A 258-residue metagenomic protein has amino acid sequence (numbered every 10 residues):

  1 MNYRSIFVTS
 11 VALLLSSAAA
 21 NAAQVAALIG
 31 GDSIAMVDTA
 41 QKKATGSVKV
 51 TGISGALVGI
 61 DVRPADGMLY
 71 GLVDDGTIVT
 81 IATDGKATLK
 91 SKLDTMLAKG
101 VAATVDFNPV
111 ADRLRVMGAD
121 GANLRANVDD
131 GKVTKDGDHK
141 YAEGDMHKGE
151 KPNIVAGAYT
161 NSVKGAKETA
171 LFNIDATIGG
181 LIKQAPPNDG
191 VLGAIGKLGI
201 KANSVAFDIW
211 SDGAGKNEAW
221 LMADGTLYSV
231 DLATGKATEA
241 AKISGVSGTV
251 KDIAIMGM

Functional and structural regions predicted by a protein language model:
M1-A22: Gram-negative bacterial Sec-dependent N-terminal signal peptides
Q24-L28, M68-G71, R113-V116, A166 (+2 more regions): Conserved beta-propeller blade signature
G31-A35, G67, D75-V79, D120-N123 (+2 more regions): Loop/turn residues immediately N-terminal
T39-K42, A82-K86, N127-G131, A185-N188 (+1 more regions): Short loop/turn segments that connect beta-strands within beta-propeller blades
A40-T77: N-terminal, post-signal-peptide region of Sec/Tat-exported proteins
K43-G52, A87-M96, K135-H147, G190-G199 (+1 more regions): A short beta-strand motif characteristic of beta-propeller blades
V58-G67, M96-D112, K148-K167, A202-G215 (+1 more regions): Structural signature of eukaryotic scaffold interfaces centered on beta-propeller domains
A237-M258: Blade-level signature of beta-propeller repeat domains, shared across WD40, Kelch, NHL, RCC1 and BNR/Asp-box propellers
